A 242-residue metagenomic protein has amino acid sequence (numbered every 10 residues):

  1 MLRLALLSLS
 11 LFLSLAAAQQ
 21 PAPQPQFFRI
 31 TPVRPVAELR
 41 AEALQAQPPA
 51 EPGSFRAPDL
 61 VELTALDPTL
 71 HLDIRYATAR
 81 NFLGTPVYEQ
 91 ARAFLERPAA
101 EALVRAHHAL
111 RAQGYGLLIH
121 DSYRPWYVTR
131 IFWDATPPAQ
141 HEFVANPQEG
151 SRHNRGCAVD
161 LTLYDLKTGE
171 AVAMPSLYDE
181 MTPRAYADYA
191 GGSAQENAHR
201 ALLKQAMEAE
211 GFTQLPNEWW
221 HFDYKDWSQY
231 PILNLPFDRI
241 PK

Functional and structural regions predicted by a protein language model:
M1-R3: N-terminal hydrophobic targeting signals that begin at the initiator methionine
A5-S14: Bacterial N-terminal signal peptides
Q19-H120, A135-N217, D226-K242: Extracytoplasmic cell-surface/polysaccharide-interacting catalytic and binding patches
P125: Segments that shape or occlude catalytic/ligand-binding pockets
V128: Short, well-ordered surface patches within globular domains
F132: Structured alpha/beta reader/binder surfaces that contact nucleic acids or chromatin modification marks
F222: Conserved metal-phosphate-binding beta-hairpin within the catalytic cores of diverse ATP-dependent phosphoryl-transfer
